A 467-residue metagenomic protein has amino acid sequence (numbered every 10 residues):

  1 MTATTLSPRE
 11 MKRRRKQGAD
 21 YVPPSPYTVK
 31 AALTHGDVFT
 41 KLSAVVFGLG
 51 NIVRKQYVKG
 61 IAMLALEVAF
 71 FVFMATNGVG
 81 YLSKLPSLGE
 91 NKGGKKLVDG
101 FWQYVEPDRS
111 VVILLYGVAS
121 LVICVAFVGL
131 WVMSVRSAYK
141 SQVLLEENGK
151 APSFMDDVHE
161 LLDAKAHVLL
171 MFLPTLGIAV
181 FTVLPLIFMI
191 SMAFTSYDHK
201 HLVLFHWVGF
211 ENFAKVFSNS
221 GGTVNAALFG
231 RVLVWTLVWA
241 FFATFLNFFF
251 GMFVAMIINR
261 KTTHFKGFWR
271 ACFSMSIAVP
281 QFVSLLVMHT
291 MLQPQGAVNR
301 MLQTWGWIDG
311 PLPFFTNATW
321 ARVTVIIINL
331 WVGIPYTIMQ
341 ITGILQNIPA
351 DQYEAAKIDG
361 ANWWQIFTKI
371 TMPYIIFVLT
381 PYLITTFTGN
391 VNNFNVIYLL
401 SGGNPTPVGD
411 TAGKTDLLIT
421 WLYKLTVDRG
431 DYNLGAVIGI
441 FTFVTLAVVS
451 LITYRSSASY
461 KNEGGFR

Functional and structural regions predicted by a protein language model:
A3-S7, M11-Y27, L33, D37-F39 (+9 more regions): N-terminal signal-anchor/first transmembrane alpha helix
N51-I52, I334: Function-critical hydrophobic alpha-helical transmembrane segments in multi-pass membrane proteins
K55, M74-G93, V122: Transmembrane-helix bundle segments that line or gate the permeation/cavity pathway in multi-pass membrane proteins
N77-L85, V135, A166-R467: A structural signal for multi-pass alpha-helical bundles of membrane permease subunits that mediate small-molecule
G93-S110, G360, T420-K424: Short, membrane-exposed interhelical loops at transmembrane-helix boundaries
